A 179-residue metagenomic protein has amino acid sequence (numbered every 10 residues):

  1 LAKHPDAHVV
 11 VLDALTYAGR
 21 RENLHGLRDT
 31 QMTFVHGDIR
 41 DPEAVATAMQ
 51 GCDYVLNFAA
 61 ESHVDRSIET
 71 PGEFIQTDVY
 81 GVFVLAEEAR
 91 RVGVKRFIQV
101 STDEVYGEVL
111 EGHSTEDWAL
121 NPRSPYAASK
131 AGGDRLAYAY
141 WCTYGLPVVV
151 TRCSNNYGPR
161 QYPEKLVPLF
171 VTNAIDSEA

Functional and structural regions predicted by a protein language model:
L1-N156: N-terminal Rossmann-like NAD(P)+-binding domain of SDR-like oxidoreductases, especially those catalyzing
L27, G112, P163-V171: A glycine/serine/threonine-rich, flexible loop-to-helix segment that serves as the NAD(P) cofactor-binding "lid"
A44, R90, T172, D176-A179: Short, intrinsically disordered, charge-balanced linker/junction segments flanking boundaries in proteins
A131, N156-L169, D176-E178: Glycine/proline-rich active-site loop of Rossmann-fold NAD(P)-dependent oxidoreductases
